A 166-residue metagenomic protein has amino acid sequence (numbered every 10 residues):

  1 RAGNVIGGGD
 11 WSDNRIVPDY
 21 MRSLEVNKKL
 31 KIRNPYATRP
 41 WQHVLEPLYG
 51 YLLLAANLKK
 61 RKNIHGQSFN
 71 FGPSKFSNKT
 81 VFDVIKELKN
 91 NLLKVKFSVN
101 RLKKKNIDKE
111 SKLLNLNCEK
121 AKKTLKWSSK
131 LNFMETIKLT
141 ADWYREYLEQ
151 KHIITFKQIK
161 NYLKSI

Functional and structural regions predicted by a protein language model:
R1, D19-V26: Active-site Tyr-X1-5-Lys
R1-I16, T38-W41, N70: Flexible, glycine-rich beta-alpha linker
L24-I166: C-terminal substrate-binding subdomain of Rossmann-fold SDR/epimerase-dehydratase oxidoreductases
